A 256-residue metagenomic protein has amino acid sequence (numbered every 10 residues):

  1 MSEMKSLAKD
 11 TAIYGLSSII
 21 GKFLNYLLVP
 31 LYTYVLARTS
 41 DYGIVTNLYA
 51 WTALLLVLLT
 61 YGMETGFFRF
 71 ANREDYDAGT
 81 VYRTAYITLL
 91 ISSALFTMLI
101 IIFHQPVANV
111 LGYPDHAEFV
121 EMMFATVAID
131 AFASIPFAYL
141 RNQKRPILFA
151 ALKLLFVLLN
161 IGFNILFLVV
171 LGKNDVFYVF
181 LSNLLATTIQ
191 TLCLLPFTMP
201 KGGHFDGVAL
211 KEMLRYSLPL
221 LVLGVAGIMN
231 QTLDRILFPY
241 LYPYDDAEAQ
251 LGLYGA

Functional and structural regions predicted by a protein language model:
M1-L7, V176-Y178, L192-Q231, I236 (+1 more regions): Interhelical loop/hinge segments that connect adjacent transmembrane helices in multipass membrane
S2-K5, T33-D41, L55-L89, I135 (+1 more regions): Transmembrane-helix boundary and interhelical linker motifs in polytopic inner-membrane proteins
S6-E64, S93-I101, V157-I161, L218-L241: Signature of the first transmembrane helix
A8, A12, T46, D77-I91 (+2 more regions): Interfacial transmembrane-helix starts/ends
A8-G21, G79-T80, L89, V120-A125 (+2 more regions): Alpha-helical transmembrane segments of multi-pass membrane transporters/permeases
T39-V45, E74-T84, L95-F124, V170-F180 (+3 more regions): Membrane-interface helix-capping segments at transmembrane helix termini in multi-pass transporters
L54-L55, L90, M98, I102 (+3 more regions): Alpha-helical transmembrane segments of multi-pass membrane proteins
E121, A150-M199, L223: Hydrophobic alpha-helical transmembrane segments
